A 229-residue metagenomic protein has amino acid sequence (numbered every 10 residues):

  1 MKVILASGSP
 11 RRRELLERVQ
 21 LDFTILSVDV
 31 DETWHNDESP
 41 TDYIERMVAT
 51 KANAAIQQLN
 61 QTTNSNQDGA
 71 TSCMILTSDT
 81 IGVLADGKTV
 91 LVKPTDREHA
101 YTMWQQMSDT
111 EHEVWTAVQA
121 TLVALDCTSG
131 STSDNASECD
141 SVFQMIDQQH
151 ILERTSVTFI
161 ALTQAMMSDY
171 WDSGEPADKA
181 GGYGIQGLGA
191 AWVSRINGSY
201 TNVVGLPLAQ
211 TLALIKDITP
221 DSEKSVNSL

Functional and structural regions predicted by a protein language model:
M1-L21: N-terminal beta1-alpha1 ligand-phosphate binding loop
K2-I4, P40-L229: Anionic-ligand binding patches
G8, V28, V123: Cofactor-binding loop segments of dinucleotide-utilizing enzymes, especially the Rossmann-like FAD- and NAD(P)+-binding
F23-T24, E223: A local structural micro-motif
T24-T33: A short beta-strand-loop structural module common to alpha/beta enzyme folds
W34-E38: Short, charged, surface-exposed secondary-structure boundary motifs
